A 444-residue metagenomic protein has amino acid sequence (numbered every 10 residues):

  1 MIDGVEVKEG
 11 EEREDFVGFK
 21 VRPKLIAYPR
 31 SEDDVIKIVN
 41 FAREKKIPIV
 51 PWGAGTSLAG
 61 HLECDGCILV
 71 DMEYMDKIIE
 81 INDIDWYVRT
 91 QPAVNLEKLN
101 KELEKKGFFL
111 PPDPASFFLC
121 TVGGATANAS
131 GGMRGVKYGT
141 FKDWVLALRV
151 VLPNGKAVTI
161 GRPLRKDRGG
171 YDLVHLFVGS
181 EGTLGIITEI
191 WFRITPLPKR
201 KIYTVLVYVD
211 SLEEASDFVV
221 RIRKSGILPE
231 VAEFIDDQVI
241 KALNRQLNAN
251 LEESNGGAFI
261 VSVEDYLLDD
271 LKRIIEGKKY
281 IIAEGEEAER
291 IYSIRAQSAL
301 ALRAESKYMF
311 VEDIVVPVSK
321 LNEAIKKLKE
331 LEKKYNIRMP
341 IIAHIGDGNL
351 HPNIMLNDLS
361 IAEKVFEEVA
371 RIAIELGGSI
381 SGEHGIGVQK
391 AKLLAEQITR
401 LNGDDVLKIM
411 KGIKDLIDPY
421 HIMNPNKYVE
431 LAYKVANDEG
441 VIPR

Functional and structural regions predicted by a protein language model:
M1-N40, T56-W86, A115, V239-N248 (+3 more regions): N-terminal flexible segment immediately upstream of the FAD-binding catalytic core in FAD-dependent oxidoreductases
M1-V17, E44-P48, I274-E289, E375-I380 (+2 more regions): N-terminal accessory segments
K8-R13, P196, L206-V209, E214-E368 (+2 more regions): C-terminal substrate-recognition/cap domain of FAD-linked oxidoreductases
V21-Y28, K307-D313, M355-E363, L394-G403: Glycine-rich tight-turn/loop motif centered on a GG-T
K77-I84, V88-E233, M423, E439-R444: FAD-binding subdomain of flavoenzyme oxidoreductases
K156, K390-R444: Activity-critical C-terminal alpha-helical subdomain
